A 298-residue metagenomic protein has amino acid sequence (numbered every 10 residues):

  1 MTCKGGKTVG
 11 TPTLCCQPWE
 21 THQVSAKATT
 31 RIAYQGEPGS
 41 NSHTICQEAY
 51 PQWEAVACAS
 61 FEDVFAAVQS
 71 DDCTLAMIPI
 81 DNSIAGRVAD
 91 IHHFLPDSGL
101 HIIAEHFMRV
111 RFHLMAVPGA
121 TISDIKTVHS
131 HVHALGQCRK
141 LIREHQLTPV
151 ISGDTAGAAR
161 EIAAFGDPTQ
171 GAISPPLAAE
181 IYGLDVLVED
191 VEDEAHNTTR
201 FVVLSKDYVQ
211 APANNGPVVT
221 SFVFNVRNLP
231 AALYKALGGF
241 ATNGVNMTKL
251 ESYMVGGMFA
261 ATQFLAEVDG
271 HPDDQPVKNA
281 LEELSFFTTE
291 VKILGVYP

Functional and structural regions predicted by a protein language model:
M1-P298: Domain-level signature for soluble enzymes in the chorismate/prephenate branch of the shikimate pathway
